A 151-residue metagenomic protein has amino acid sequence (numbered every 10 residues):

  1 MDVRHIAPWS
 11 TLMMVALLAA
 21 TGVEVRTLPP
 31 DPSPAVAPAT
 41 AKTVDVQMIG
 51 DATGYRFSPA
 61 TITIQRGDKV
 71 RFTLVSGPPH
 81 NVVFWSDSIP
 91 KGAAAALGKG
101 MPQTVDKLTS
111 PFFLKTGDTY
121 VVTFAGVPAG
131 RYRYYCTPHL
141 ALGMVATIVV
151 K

Functional and structural regions predicted by a protein language model:
D2, G22-K151: Extracytoplasmic copper-binding redox domains, predominantly the cupredoxin/blue-copper superfamily
D2-T11: Bacterial N-terminal signal peptides that target proteins for export
S10-A19: Bacterial N-terminal signal peptides
